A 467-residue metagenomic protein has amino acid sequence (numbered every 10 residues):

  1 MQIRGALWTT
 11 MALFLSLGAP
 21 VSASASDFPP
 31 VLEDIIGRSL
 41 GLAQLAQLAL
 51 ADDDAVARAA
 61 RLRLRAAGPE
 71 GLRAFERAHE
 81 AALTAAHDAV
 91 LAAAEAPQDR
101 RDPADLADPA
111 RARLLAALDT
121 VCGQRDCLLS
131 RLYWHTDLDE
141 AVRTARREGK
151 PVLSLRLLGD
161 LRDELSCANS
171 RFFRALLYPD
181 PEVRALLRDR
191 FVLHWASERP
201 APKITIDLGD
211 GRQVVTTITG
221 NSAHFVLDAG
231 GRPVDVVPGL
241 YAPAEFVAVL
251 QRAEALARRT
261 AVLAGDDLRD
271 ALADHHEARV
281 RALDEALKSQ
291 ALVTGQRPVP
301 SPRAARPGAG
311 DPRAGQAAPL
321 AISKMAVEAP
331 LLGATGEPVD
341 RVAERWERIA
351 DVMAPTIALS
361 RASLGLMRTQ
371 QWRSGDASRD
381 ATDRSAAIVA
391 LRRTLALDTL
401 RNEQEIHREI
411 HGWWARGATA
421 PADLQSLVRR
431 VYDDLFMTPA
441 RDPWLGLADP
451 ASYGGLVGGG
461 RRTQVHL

Functional and structural regions predicted by a protein language model:
M1-T9: Bacterial N-terminal signal peptides that target proteins for export
W8-P20: Bacterial N-terminal signal peptides
V21-A25: Boundary at the C-terminal end of the N-terminal hydrophobic targeting segment
D27-Y133, R146-R147, V247-L467: Non-globular targeting/processing and membrane-anchoring segments
A59-A60, G71-E76, V142, R156-L157 (+4 more regions): Short, solvent-exposed loop/turn and secondary-structure capping segments
A67, V152, F225: Ligand-binding pocket scaffold of soluble enzyme catalytic domains
H135-R147, F173-D235, P243, A248-A253 (+3 more regions): Thioredoxin-like thiol-disulfide oxidoreductase module
E148-L165, L193: Short active-site neighborhood of thiol/selenol oxidoreductases, capturing the structured segment around
